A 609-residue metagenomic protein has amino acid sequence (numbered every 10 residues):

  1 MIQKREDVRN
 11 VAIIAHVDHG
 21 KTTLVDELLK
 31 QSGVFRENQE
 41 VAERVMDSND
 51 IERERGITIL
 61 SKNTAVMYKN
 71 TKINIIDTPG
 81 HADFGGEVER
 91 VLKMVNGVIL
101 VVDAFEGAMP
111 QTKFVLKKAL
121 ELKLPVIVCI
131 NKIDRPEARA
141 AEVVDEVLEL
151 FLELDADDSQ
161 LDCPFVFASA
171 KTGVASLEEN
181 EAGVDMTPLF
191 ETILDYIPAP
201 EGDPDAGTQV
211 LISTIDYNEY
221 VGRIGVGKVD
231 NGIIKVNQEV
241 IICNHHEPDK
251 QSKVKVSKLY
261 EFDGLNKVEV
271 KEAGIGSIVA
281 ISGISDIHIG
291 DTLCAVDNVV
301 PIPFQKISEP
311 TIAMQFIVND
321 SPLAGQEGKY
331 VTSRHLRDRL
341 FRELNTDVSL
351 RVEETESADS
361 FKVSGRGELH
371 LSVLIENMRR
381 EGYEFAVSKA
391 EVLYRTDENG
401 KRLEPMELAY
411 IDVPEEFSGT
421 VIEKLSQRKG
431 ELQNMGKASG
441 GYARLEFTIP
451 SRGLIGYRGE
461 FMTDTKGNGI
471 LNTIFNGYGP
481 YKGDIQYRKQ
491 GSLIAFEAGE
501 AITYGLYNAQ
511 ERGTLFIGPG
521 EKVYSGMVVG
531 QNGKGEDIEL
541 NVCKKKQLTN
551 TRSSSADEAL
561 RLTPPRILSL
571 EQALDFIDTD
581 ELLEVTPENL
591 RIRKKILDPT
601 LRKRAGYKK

Functional and structural regions predicted by a protein language model:
M1-K609: Structural and coupling elements of P-loop NTPases
